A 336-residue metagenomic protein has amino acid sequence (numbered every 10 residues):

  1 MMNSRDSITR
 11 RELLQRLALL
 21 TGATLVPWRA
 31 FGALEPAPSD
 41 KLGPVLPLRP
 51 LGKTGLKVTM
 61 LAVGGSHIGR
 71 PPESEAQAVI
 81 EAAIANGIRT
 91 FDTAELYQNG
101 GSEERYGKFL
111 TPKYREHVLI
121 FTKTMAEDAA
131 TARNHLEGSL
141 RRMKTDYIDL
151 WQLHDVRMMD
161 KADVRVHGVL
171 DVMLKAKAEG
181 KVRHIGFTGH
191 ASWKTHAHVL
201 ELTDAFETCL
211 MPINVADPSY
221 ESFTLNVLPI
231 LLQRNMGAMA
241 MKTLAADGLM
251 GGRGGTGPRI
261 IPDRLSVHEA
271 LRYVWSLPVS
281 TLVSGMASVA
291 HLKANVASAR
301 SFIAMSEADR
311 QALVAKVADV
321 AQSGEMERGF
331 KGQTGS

Functional and structural regions predicted by a protein language model:
M2-T21: N-terminal secretory signal peptides and thylakoid transit peptides that target proteins across membranes
W28-L61, I68-G69: C-terminal segment of N-terminal export signals and the immediately downstream linker at the start of the mature
L51, V63, F91, Y106 (+6 more regions): Conserved, mostly hydrophobic/aromatic
G52-G55, G107-R115, S139-T145, L200-D204: Acidic (Asp/Glu)-rich catalytic clusters
G64-S74, T122-A130, G255-P262: Active-site mouth loops of central-metabolism enzymes
D92-F109: Glycine-rich, proline-tolerant flexible connector loops at the mouths of alpha/beta enzymes
E127-M239, A290: Glycine/proline-rich, positively charged, aromatic-decorated active-site loop/lid region on the catalytic face
L202, T224-S336: Structured C-terminal cap/extension of enzyme domains
